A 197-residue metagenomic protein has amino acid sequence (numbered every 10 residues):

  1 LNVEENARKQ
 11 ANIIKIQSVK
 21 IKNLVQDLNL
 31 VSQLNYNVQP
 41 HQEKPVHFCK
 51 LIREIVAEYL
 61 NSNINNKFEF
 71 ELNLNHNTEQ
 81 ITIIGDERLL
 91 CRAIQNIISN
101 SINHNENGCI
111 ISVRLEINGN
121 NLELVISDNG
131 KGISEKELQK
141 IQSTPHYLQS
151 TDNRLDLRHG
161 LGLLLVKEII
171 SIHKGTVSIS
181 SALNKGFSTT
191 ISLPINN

Functional and structural regions predicted by a protein language model:
I16-I21: Short alpha-helical segment of the dimerization/phosphotransfer core of two-component systems
Y36-H41, Q80-G85: Conserved micro-motifs of the catalytic ATP-binding
S62-L74: Short conserved segments within the C-terminal catalytic ATPase subdomain
S101-I102: Short helix-loop "hinge" at the ATP-lid/N-box region of the Bergerat-fold HATPase_c
D128: Acidic ATP/Mg2+-coordinating residue in the GHKL
I133-Y147: Short conserved segment of the HATPase_c
